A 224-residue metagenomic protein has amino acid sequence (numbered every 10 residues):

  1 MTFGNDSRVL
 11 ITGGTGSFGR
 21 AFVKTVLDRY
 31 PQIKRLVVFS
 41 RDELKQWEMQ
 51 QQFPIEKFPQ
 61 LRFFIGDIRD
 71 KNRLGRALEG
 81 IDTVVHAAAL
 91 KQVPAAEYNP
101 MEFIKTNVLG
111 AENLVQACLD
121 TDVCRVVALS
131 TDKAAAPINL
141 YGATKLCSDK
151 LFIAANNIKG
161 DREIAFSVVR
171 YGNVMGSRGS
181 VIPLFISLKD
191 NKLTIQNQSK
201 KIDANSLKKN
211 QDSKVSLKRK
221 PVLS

Functional and structural regions predicted by a protein language model:
R8-L27: N-terminal Rossmann NAD(P)H-binding glycine-rich loop of SDR-like oxidoreductase domains
T12, L78-A87, A128: Rossmann-fold scaffold of SDR-type NAD(P)-dependent oxidoreductases
P31-K45: Conserved glycine-rich Rossmann-like NAD(P)H-binding loop of the short-chain dehydrogenase/reductase
S40, F64-I65, K105: Conserved residues in the N-terminal Rossmann fold of short-chain dehydrogenase/reductase
M49-F58: Short, conserved SAM-binding/catalytic segment of Class I S-adenosyl-L-methionine-dependent methyltransferases
R62-T83: Conserved Rossmann-fold cofactor-binding substructure of NAD(P)-dependent oxidoreductases
H86, L90-K150, A154-N156, I164-S167: Conserved Rossmann-fold NAD(P)-dependent oxidoreductase catalytic core, especially the SDR/UDP-sugar
L140, L146-K209, K220, S224: NAD(P)-dependent short-chain dehydrogenase/reductase
